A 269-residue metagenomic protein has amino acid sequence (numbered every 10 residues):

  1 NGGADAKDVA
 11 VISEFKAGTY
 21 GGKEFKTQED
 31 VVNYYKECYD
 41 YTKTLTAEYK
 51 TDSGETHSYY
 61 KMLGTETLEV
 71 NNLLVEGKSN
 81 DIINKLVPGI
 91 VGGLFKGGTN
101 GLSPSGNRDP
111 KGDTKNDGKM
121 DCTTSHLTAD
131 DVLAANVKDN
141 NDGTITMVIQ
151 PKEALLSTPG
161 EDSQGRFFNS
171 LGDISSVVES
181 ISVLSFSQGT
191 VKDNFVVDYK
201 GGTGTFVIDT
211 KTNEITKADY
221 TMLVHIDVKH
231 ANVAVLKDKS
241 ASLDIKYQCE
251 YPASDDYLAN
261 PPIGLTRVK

Functional and structural regions predicted by a protein language model:
G2-K269: Subset-of-secretome marker
